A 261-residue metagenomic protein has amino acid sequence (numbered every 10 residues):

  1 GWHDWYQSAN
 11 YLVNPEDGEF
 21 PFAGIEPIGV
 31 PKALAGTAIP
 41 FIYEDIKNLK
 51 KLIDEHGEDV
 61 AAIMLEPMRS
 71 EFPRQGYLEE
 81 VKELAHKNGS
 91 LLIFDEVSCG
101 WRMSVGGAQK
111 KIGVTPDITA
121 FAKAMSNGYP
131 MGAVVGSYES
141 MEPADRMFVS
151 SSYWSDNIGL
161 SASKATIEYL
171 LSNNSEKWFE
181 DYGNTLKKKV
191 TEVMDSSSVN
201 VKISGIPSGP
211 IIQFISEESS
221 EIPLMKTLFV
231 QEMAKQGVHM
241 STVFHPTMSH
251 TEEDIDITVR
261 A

Functional and structural regions predicted by a protein language model:
G1-D59, N184: PLP-dependent aspartate aminotransferase-fold enzymes
N48-L52, L65-L91: Active-site core of PLP-dependent enzymes with the aminotransferase class I/II
K50, R146-D156: A short glycine-threonine-serine/GTX helix/turn-capping micro-motif
K87-G89, S197, Q236: Helix C-cap/helix->beta junction micro-motif
I112-A144, S155-A162: Active-site PLP attachment segment
T166-K188, S219: Structural signature of PLP-dependent enzymes
L171-N173, E232-A261: PLP-dependent enzyme catalytic core of the Aspartate aminotransferase-like
G183-K187, T191-F229: Conserved PLP-binding catalytic core of the aspartate aminotransferase-like
